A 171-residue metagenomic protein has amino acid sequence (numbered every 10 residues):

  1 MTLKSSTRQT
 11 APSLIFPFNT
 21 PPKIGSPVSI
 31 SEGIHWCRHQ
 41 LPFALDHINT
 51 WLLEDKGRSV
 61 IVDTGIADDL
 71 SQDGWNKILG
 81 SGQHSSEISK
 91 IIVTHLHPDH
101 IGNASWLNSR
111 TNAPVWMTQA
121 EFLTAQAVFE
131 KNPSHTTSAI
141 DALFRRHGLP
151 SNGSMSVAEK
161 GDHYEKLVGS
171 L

Functional and structural regions predicted by a protein language model:
M1-N19: N-terminal presequences and immediately downstream first alpha-helices
R8, I30-R38, D162-L171: Short Pro/Gly-enriched beta-strand edge/turn motifs at strand-loop
T10-A11, I61, I88-K90: A short, structure-level motif marking secondary-structure boundaries and short turns
L14, K23-S26, L167: Glycine-rich, flexible loop/turn motifs
I15, G65, V93-T94: A generic secondary-structure micro-motif detector that highlights 1-2 residue hydrophobic/ambivalent hotspots embedded
P17-T20, G33-H35, P98: Short amphipathic alpha-helical surface micro-motifs
I24-Q83: Conserved beta-strand hairpin/beta-sheet module of binuclear metal-dependent hydrolase folds, prominently
L70-S71, N76-L171: Active-site HxH/HxHxD metal-binding segment of metal-dependent hydrolases
